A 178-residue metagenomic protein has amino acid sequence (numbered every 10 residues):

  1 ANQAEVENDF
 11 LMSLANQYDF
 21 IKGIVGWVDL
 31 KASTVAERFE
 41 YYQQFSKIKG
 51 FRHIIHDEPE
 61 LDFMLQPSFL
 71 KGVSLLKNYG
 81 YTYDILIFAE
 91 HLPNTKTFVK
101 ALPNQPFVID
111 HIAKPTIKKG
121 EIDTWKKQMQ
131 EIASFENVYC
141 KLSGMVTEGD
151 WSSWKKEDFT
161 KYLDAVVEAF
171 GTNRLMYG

Functional and structural regions predicted by a protein language model:
Q3-E90, T97-V99, K141-M145, S152-S153: Active-site gating/metal-coordination segments in enzymes
F63-Y177: Catalytic pocket-lining loop regions of alpha/beta-barrel enzymes, especially the amidohydrolase/enolase/GH5 lineages
